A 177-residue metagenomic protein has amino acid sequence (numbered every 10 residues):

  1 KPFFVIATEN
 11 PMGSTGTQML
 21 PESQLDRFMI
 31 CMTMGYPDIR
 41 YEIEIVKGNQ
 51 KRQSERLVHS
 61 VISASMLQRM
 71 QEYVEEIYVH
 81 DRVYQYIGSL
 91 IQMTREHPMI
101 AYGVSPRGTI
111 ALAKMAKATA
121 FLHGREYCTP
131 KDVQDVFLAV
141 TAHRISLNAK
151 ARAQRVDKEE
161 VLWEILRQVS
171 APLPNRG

Functional and structural regions predicted by a protein language model:
K1-I77, K117-L122: Canonical AAA+ ATPase core
L20, Y41, Y78, R82 (+4 more regions): Alpha-helix N-cap and coil->helix boundary residues
Q24, V46-Q50, I91, F137 (+1 more regions): Hydrophobic aliphatic residues
L57-L112: Conserved AAA+ ATPase small/helical "lid" subdomain
E96-G177: C-terminal engagement/docking regions of AAA+ P-loop ATPases
